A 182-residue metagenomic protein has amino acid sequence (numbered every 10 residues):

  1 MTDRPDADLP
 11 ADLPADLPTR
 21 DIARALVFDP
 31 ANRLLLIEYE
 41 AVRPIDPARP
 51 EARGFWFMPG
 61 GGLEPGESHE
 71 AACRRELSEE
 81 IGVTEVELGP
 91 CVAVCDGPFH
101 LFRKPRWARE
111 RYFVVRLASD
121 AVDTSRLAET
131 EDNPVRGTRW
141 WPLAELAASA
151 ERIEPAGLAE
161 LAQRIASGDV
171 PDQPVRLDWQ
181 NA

Functional and structural regions predicted by a protein language model:
T2-M58, E70: N-terminal strand-loop-strand
L17-T19, P50-F55, R103-R109, T130-V135: A generic structural micro-feature
A25, C91, R111-F113: A structural signal for short, well-ordered beta-strand segments
F28-L34, V42-R43, E64, V94-P98 (+1 more regions): Short, charged/polar surface micro-motifs in flexible loops or helix N-caps
I37, G66, L146-S149: Residues that scaffold the ATP/ADP-binding catalytic core of kinase and kinase-like folds
R53-W56, S119-D123, L127-A182: Nudix hydrolase/Nudix homology domain
M58-V92: The catalytic Nudix box helix
D96-R126, R139, R164: Active-site-adjacent beta-strand/loop module that shapes the phosphate/pyrophosphate-binding cleft
